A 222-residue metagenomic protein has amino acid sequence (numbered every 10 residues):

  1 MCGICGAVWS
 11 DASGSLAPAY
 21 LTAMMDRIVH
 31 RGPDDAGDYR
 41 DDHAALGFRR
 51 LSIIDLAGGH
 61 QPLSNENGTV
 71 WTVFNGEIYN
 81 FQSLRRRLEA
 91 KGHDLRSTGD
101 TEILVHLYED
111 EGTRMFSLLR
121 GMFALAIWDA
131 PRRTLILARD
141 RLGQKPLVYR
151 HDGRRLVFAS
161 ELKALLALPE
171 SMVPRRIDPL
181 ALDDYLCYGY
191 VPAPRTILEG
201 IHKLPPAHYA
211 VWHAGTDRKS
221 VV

Functional and structural regions predicted by a protein language model:
M1-V222: Cysteine-centered catalytic environments shared across enzyme families
